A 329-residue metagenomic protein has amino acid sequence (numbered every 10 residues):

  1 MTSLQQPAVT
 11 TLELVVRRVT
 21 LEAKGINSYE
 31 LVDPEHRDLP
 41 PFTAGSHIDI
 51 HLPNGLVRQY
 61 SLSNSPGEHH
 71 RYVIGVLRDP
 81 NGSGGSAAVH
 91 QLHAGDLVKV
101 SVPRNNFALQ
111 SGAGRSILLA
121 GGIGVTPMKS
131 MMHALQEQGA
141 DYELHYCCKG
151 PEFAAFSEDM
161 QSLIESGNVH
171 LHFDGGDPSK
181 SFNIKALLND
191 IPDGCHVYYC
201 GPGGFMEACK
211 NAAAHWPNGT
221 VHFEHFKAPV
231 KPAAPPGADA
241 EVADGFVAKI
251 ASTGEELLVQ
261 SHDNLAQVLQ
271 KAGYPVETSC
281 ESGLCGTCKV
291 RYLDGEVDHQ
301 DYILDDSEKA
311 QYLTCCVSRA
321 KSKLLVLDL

Functional and structural regions predicted by a protein language model:
T2-L97, S101, C148-P151: Ferredoxin-reductase
P7, A87-A251, L258: FNR/FR-type flavoprotein reductase catalytic core
T43-S46, D239-F246, L284: A short, compositionally biased
A44-H47, S63-G67, S261-A266, I303-D306 (+1 more regions): A short, sequence-level motif marking secondary-structure junctions
P66-R71, S111-G114, A320-L329: Ligand-binding loop in jelly-roll beta-barrel domains
P127, Q270, Y274-E296, K309-S322: Local cysteine-cluster metal-coordination motifs and their immediate loop/turn environment, predominantly Fe-S cluster
A243-E277: C-terminal accessory/binding modules appended to enzymatic or scaffolding proteins
G254, D301-L329: Short Fe-S-cluster ligation motifs
